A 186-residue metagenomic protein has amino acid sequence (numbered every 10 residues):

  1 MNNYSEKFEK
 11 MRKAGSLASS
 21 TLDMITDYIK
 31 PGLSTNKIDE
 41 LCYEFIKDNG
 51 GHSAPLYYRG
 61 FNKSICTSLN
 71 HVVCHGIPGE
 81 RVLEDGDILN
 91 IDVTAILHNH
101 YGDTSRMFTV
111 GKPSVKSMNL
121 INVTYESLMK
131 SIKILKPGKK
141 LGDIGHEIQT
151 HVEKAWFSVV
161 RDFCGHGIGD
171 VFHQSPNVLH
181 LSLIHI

Functional and structural regions predicted by a protein language model:
M1-I184: Active-site neighborhoods and metal-handling regions in enzymes and metal-associated proteins
